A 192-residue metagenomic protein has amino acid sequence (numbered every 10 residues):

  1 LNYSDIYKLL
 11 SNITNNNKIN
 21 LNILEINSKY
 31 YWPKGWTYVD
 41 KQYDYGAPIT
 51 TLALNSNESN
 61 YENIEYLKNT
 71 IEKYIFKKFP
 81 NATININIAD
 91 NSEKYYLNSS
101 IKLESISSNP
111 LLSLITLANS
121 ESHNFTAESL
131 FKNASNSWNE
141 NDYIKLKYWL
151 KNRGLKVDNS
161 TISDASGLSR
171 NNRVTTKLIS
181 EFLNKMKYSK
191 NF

Functional and structural regions predicted by a protein language model:
L1-Y61, E65, N69-E72, K77: Periplasmic/cell-envelope proteins involved in peptidoglycan metabolism and beta-lactam response
N16-K18, N57-F192: A small/polar active-site loop signature that marks catalytic segments
